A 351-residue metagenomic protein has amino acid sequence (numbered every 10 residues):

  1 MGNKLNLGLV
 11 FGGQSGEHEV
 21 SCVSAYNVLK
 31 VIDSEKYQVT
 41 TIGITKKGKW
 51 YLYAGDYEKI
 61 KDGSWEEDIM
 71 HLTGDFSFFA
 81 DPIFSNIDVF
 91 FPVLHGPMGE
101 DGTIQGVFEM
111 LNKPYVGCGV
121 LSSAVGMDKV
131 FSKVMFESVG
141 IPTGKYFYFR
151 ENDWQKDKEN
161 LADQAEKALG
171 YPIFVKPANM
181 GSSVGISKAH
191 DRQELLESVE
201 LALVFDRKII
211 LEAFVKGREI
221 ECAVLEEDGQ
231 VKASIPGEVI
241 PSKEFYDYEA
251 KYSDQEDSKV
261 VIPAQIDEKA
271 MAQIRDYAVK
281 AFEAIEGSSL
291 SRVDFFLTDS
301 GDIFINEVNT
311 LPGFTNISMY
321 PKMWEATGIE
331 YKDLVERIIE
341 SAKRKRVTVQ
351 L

Functional and structural regions predicted by a protein language model:
M1-V116, V120-L121, V125-M127, F131 (+3 more regions): ATP-binding N-terminal substructure of ATP-dependent carboxylate-amine bond-forming enzymes
G2-F11, S15-G16, V23, F84 (+1 more regions): Active-site nucleotide/adenylate-binding loops and adjacent lid/helix of ATP-dependent enzymes
G2-L5, F11-G12, I87, D267-L351: ATP-dependent carboxylate activation and anion-phosphoryl transfer catalytic cores that bind Mg-ATP to form
Y26-N27, E200, V279: Solvent-exposed alpha-helix faces
V39, P114-Y115, T143, I173 (+2 more regions): Hydrophobic beta-strand scaffold residues
G106-Y115, D191, L196, A326-T327: A glycine- and small-aliphatic-rich helix-loop capping segment at beta-alpha/alpha-beta transitions that lines
S187-D276, L297-F304: Phosphate-binding site of ATP-dependent enzymes
